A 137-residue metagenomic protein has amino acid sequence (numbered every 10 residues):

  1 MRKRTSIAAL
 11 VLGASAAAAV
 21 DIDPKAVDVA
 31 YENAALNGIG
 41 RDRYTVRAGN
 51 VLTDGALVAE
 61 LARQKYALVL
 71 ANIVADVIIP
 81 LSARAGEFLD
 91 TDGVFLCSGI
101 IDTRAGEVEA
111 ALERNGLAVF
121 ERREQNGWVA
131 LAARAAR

Functional and structural regions predicted by a protein language model:
R4-V51: Conserved SAM/SAH cofactor-binding pocket of Class I
V27-A30, I78, A105: Short alpha-helix immediately C-terminal to the canonical SAM-binding loop
R47-L57, W128: Conserved SAM/SAH-binding loop
G55-L68: A short acidic, Gly/Pro-enriched loop at the edge of an enzyme's catalytic core that lines a small-molecule cofactor
A67-P80, G99: A short SAM/SAH-binding and catalytic strip from SAM-dependent methyltransferases
I79-V94, E109: A short glycine-rich, Lys/Arg-flanked "PGG" loop and its adjoining helix->strand segment in the class I
L117-R137: Core SAM-dependent methyltransferase catalytic element
